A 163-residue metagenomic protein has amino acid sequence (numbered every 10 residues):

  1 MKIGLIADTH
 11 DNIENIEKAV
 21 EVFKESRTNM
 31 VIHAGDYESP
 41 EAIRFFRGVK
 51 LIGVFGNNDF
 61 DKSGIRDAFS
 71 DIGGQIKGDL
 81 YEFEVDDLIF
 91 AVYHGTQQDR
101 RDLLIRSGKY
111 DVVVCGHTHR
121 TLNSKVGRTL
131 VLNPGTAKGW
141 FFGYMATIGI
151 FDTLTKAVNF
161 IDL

Functional and structural regions predicted by a protein language model:
K2-H10, I89-G95, L130-G135, F160: Active-site-proximal beta-strand elements of phosphoester/diester hydrolases
K2-V85: Core catalytic region of metal-dependent phosphoesterases/phosphodiesterases, especially metallo-beta-lactamase-like
H10-N15, E38-E41, N58-G64, Q97-D102 (+2 more regions): Active-site environment of divalent metal-dependent phosphoester hydrolases
E25, K77-D86, G108-K109, K125-G127 (+1 more regions): Binuclear metal-dependent phosphoesterase catalytic core
M30, I52, F90, D111-V112: Short, Asp-centered acidic motifs that coordinate Mg2+ and/or phosphate in catalytic or ligand-binding sites
F45-G48, I105-S107, V126: Short, conserved loop/helix-junction motifs that constitute active-site signature segments in enzyme catalytic cores
L51, V113, V131-N133: Conserved beta-strand scaffold positions in the cores of enzyme catalytic domains, especially in NTP/NDP-utilizing
F60-K109, K138-F142: Active-site-proximal segments of metal-dependent phosphoesterases and phosphodiesterases across multiple
